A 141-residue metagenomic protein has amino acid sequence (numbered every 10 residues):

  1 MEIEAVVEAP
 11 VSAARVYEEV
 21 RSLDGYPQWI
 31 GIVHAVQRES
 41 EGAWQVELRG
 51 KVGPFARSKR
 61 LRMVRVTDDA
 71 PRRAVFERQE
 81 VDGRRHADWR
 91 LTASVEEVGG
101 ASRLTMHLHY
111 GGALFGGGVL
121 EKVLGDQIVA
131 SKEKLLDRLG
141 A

Functional and structural regions predicted by a protein language model:
M1-A43: Hydrophobic ligand-binding cavity/cleft-lining segments
E2-V6, A43, R60, R73 (+2 more regions): Intrinsic-disorder/low-complexity, polar/charged segments enriched in Ser/Thr/Lys/Arg/Asp/Glu/Gln
A5, V33, R60-T67, R78-E80 (+1 more regions): Hydrophobic/aromatic beta-strand elements that line small-molecule binding cavities or substrate pockets in beta-rich
S12, E41, A70-P71, V98-A101: Short strand-connecting beta-turns/loops that link adjacent beta-strands
V16-V20, Y26, W44-V46, R65 (+2 more regions): Hydrophobic pocket/interface hotspot
D24, G125, V129-D137: Compositionally biased, intrinsically disordered linkers/stalks adjacent to structured regions
R38-D82, K134, R138-A141: Glycine-rich portal/gate segments that line the openings of hydrophobic small-molecule binding cavities
E77-A130: Beta-strand/loop substructures that line and gate deep hydrophobic ligand-binding cavities in soluble
